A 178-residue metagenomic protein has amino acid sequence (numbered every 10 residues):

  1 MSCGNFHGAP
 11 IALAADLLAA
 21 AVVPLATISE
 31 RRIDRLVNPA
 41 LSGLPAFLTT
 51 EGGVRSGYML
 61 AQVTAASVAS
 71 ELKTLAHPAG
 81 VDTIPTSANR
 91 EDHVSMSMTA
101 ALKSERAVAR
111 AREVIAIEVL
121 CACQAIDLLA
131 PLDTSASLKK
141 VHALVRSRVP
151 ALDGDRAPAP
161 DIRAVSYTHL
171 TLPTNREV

Functional and structural regions predicted by a protein language model:
M1-I11: Long, structured protein-protein interaction/assembly regions in large complexes
F6-H7, F47, H169: Aromatic side chains
I11-A130: C-terminal catalytic subdomain
G52, A88, D92-S95, P131-Y167: C-terminal, helix-dominated tail/subdomain
T168-T174: Conserved small/polar residues in nucleotide/adenosyl-binding loops
